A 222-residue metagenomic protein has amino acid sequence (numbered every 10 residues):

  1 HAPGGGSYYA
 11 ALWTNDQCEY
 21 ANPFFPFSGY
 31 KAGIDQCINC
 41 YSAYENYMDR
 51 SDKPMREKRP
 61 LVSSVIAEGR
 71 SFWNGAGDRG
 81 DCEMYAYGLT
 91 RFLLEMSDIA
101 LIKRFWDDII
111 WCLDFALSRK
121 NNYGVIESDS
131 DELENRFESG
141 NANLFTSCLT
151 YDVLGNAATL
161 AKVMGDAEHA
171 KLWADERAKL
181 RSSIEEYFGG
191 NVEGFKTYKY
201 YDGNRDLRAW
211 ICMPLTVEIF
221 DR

Functional and structural regions predicted by a protein language model:
H1, Y9, W13, P54-E57 (+3 more regions): Catalytic cores of carbohydrate-active enzymes
A10-Y123, L144-S147, Y151: Aromatic-rich carbohydrate-recognition surfaces in CAZymes
C18, L133-R136: Intrinsically disordered, low-complexity regions of eukaryotic proteins
